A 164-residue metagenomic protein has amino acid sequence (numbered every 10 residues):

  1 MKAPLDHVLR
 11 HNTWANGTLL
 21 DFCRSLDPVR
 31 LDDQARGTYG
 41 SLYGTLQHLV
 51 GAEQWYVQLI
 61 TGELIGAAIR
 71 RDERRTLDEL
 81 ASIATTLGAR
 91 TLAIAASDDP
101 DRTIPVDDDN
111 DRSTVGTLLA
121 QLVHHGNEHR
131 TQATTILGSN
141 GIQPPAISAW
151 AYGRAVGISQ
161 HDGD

Functional and structural regions predicted by a protein language model:
K2-V8, L77-D78: Active-site rim elements
D6-R70, D109-D164: Short, contiguous alpha-helical
Q58, G62-R102: Helix-adjacent hinge/juxtasegments
D98-V106, S113-V115: Mid-chain, well-packed structural core segment of small domains
